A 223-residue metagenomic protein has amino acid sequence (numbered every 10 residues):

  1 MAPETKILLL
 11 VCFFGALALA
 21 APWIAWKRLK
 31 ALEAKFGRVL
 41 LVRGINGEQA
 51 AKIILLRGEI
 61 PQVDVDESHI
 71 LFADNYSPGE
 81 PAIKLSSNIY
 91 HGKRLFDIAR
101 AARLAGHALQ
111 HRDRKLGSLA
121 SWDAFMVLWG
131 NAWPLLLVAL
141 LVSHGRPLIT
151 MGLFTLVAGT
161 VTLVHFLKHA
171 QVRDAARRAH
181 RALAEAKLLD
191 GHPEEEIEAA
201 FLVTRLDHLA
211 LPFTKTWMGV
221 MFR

Functional and structural regions predicted by a protein language model:
A2-F13, H144-V157: Hydrophobic alpha-helical transmembrane segments
L8-W26: N-terminal signal-anchor transmembrane alpha helix of single-pass membrane proteins, serving as the membrane-anchoring
L17-A21, V157-K168: Alpha-helical transmembrane segments of multi-pass membrane proteins
W23, E59, L140-L141: Generic low-complexity, intrinsically disordered sequence content enriched in small uncharged/hydrophobic residues
W26-G130, F166-R223: Polar-ligand-bearing catalytic/cofactor-coordination segments of membrane-embedded or membrane-tethered inner-membrane
L116, P134-L135, L148: Short, structured loop/turn "capping" segments at alpha-beta junctions
W129-A132, F154: Residue-level signal for the membrane-embedded core of alpha-helical transmembrane segments, especially mid-helix
A132-L141: Hydrophobic, membrane-inserted alpha-helices
